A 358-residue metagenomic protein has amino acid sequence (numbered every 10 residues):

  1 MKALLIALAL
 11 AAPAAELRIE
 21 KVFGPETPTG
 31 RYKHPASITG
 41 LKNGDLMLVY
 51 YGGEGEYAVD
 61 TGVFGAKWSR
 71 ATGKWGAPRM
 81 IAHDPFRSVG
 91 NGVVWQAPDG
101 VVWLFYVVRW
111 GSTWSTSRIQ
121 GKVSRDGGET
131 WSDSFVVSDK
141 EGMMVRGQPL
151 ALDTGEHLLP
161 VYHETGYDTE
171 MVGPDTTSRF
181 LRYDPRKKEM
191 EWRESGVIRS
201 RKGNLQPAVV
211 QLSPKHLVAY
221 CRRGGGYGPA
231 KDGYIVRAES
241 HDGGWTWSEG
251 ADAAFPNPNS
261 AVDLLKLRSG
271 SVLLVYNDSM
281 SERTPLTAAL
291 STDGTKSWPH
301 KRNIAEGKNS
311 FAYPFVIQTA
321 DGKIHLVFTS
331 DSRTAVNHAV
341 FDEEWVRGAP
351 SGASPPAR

Functional and structural regions predicted by a protein language model:
K2-A12: Sec-dependent N-terminal signal peptides
A14-R358: Asp-box/BNR beta-propeller blade signature and adjacent active/binding-site loops in extracellular glycan-interacting
